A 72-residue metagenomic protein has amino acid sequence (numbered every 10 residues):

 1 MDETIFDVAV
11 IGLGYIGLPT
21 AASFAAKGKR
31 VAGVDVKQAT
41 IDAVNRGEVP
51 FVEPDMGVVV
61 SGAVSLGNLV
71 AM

Functional and structural regions predicted by a protein language model:
M1-M72: Structural/interface elements that position substrates and couple domains in central-metabolism enzymes
